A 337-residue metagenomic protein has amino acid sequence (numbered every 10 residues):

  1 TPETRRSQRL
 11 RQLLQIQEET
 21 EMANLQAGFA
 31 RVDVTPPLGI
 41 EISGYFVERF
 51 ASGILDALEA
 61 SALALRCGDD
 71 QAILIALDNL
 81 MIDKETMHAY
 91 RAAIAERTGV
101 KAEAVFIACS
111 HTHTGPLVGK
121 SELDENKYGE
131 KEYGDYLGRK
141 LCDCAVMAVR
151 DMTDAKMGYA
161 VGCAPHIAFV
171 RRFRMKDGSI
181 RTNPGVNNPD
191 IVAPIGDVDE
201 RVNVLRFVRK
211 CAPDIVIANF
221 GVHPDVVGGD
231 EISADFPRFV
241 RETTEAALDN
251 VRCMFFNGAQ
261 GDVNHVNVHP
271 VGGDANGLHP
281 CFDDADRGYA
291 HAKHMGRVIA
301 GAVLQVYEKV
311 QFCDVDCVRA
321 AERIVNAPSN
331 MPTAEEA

Functional and structural regions predicted by a protein language model:
P2-Q12: Short, low-complexity, charge-dense intrinsically disordered segments
E18, M22-A337: Non-catalytic substrate/cofactor recognition surfaces at enzyme active-site rims
